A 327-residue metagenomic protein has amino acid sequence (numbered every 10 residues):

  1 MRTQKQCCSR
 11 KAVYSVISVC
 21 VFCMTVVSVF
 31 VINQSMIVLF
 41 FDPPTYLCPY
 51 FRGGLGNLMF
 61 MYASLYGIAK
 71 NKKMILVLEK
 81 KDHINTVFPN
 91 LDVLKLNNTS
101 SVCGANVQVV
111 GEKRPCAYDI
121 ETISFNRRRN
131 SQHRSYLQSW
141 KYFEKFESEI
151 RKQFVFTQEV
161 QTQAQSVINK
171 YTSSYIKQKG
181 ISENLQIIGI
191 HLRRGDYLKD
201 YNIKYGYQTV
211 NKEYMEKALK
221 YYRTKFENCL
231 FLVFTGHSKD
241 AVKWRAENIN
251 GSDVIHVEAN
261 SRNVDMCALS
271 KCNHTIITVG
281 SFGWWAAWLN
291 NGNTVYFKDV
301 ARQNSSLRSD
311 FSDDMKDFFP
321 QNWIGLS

Functional and structural regions predicted by a protein language model:
R2-L39: N-terminal signal-anchor transmembrane helix specifying type II single-pass membrane topology of secretory-pathway
V38-R52, I75-L78, E183-K199, L230-V233 (+1 more regions): Short hydrophobic beta-strand segments
T45, K81-F226, F319-N322, S327: Secretory-pathway luminal glycosyltransferase catalytic domains
F51-F60: A short, glycine/small-residue-rich beta-strand->loop->alpha-helix junction that serves as a flexible
M61-I68: Short amphipathic alpha-helix
N85-N98, K239-G251, L307-F311: Short, aromatic/basic amphipathic alpha-helical patches
K225-Y296, N304: Donor-binding and catalytic core of enzymes assembling or modifying cell-surface/extracellular glycoconjugates
W284-S327: Nucleotide-sugar donor-binding patch of glycosyltransferase catalytic domains
